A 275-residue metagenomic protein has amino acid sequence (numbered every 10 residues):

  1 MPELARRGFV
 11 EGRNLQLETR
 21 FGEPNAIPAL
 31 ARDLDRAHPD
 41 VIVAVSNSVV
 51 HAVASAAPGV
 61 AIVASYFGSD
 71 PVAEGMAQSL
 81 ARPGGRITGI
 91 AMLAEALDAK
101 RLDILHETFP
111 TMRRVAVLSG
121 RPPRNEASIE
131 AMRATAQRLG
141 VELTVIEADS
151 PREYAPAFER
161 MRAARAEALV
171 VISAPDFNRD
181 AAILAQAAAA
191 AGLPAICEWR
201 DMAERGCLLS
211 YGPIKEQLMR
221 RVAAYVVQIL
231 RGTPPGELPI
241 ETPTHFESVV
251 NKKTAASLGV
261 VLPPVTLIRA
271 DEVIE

Functional and structural regions predicted by a protein language model:
M1-E275: Short hydrophobic alpha-helices and adjacent helix-cap/hinge residues
